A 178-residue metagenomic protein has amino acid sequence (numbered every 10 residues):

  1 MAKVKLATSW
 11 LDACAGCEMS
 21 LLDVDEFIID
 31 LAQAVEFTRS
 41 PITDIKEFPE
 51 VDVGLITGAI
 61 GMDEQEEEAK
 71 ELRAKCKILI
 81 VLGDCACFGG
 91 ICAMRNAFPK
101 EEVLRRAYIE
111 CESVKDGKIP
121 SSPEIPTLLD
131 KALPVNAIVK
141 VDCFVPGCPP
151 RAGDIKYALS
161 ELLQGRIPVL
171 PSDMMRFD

Functional and structural regions predicted by a protein language model:
M1-D178: Iron-sulfur-associated redox domains of electron-transfer enzymes in respiratory and anaerobic energy metabolism
